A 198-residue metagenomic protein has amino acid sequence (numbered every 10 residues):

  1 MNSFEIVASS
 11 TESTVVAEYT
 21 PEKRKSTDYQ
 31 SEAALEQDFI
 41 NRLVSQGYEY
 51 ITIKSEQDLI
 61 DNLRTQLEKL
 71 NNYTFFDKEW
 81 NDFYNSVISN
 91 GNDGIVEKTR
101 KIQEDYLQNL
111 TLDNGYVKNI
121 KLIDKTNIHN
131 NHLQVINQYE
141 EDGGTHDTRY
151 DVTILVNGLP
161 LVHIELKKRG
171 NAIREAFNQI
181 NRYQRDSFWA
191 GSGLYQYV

Functional and structural regions predicted by a protein language model:
M1-V198: An alpha-helical interface "stripe"
